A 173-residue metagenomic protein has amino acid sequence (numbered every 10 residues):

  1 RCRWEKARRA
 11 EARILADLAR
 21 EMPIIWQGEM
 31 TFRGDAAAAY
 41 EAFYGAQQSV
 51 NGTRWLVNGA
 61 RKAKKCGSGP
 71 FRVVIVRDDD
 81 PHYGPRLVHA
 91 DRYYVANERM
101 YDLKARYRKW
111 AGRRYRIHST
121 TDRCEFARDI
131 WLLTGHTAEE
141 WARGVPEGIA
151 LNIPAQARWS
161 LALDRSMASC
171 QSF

Functional and structural regions predicted by a protein language model:
R1-Q156: Non-catalytic terminal and connector segments of soluble metabolic enzymes
Q156-F173: Active-site nucleotide-donor binding segment shared across nucleotidyl transfer reactions
